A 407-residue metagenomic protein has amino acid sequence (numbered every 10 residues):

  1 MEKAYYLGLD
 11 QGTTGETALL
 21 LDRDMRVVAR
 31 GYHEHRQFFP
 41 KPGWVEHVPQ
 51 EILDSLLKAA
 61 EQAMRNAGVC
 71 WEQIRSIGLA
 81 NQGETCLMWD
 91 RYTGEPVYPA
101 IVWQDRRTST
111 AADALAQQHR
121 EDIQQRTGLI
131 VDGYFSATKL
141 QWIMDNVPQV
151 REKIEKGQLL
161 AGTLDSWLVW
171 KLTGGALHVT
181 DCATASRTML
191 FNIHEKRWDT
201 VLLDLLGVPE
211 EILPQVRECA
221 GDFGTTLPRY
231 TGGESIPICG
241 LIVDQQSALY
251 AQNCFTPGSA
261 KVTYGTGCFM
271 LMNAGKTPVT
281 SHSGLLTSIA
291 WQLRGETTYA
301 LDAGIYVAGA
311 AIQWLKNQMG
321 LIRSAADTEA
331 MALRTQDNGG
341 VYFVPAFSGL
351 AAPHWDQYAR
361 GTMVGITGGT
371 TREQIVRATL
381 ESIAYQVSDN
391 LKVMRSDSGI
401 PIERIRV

Functional and structural regions predicted by a protein language model:
M1-Y98, Q125, E152, P214-E218 (+2 more regions): N-terminal glycine/serine-rich phosphate-binding loop of ATP-dependent small-molecule kinases, especially carbohydrate
E2-L9, S109, A116-H178, M189-L205 (+1 more regions): Active-site core segments that coordinate phosphate-bearing ligands/cofactors across diverse enzyme families
T14, I52, G94, S109 (+5 more regions): General alpha-helical segment detector with a strong preference for membrane-spanning helices and helix-boundary regions
M25, V48, I77, D105 (+3 more regions): Residue-level signal for inorganic ion chemistry
E34-R36, W103, L285: A generic structural motif
R65-W103, I130-A137, D165, V169-N192 (+2 more regions): Short beta-strand-loop/turn "lid" adjacent to the catalytic site in phosphate-handling enzymes
L203-G221: A conserved helix-loop-beta module that forms one wall/lid of the active-site cleft in ATP-utilizing catalytic domains
